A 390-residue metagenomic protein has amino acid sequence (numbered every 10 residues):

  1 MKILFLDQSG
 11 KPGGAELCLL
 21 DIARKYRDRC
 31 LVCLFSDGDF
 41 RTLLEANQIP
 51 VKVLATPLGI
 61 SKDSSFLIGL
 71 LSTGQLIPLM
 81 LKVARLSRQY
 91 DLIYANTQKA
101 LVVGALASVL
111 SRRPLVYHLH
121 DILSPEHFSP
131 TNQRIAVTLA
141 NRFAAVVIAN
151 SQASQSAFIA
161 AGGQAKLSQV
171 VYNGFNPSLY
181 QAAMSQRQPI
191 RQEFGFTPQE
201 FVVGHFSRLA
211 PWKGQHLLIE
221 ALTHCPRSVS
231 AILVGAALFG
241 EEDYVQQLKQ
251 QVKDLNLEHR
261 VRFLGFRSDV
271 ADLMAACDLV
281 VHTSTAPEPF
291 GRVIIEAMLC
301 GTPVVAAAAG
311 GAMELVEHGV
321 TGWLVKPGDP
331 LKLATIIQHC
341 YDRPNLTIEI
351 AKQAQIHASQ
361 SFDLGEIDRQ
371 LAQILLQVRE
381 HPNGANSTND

Functional and structural regions predicted by a protein language model:
F5-G13, A23-T73, S154-A157, F239: N-terminal strand-loop element at the rim of the active site of nucleotide-sugar-dependent glycosyltransferases
G13-D21, F201, R208-H224, D243-Q246 (+2 more regions): A conserved mid-protein helix/loop that constitutes part of the nucleotide-sugar donor-binding site
D91, R260, A275-P289, T302-P303: Acidic donor-binding loop of glycosyltransferase active sites
A95-L101, L119: Short His-centered aromatic/hydrophobic patch
F128, S156-A160, K166-L167, G174-E193 (+1 more regions): Acidic anion/phosphate-binding donor-loop and adjacent secondary structure in glycosyltransferase catalytic cores
G240-V245, E258-R267, L273, W323-L324: Active-site donor-binding acidic/aromatic loop of nucleotide-activated sugar and phosphosugar transferases involved
P303-A306, V316: Short hydrophobic beta-strand element within catalytic cores of glycosyltransferases and related nucleotide-activated
E317-G319, W323-P330, H339-N345: Conserved acidic donor-binding segment of nucleotide-sugar-dependent glycosyltransferases
